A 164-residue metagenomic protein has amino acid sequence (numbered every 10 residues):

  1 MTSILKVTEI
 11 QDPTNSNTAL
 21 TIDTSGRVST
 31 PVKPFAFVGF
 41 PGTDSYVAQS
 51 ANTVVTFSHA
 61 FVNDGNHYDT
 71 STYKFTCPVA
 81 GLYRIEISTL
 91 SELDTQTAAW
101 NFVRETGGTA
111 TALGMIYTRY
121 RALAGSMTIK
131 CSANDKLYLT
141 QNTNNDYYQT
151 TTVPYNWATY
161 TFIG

Functional and structural regions predicted by a protein language model:
M1-P13: Short, intrinsically disordered N-terminal pre-domain segments
P13-N17, V28-G164: Extracellular jelly-roll beta-sandwich "head" domains, especially the C-terminal globular C1q domain
